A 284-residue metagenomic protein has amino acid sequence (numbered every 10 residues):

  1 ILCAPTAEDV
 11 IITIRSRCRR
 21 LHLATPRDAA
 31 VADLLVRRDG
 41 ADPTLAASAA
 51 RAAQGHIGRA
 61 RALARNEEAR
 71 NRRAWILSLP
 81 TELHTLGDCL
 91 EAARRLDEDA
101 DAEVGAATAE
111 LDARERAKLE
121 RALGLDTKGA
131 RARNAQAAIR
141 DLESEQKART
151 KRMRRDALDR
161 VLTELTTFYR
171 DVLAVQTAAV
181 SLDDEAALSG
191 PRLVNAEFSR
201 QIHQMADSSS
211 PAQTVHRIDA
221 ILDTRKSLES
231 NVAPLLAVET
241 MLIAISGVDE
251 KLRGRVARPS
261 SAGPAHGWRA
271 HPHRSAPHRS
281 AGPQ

Functional and structural regions predicted by a protein language model:
I1-L2: Conserved H-loop
P5-E164, A178-R274, R279-Q284: Charged, glycine-rich active-site and insertion segments that engage polyanionic ligands
T167: Flavin-binding catalytic cores
A174-V175: Intrinsically disordered, low-complexity segments enriched in Gly and acidic/Ser/Thr residues that form flexible
